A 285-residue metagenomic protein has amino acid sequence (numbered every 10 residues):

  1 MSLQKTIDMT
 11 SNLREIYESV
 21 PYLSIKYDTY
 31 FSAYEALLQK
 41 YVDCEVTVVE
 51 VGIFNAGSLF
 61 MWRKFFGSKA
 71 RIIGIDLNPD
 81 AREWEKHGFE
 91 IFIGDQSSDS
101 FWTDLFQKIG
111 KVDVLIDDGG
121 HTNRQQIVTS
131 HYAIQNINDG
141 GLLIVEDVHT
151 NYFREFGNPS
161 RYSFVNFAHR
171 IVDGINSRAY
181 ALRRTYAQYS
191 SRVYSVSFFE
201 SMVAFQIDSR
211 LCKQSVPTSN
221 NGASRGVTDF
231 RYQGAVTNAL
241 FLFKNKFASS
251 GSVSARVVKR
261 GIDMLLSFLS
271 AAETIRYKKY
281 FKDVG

Functional and structural regions predicted by a protein language model:
M1-V114, G120-I144, H149-G285: A short alpha-helical cap/connector motif
